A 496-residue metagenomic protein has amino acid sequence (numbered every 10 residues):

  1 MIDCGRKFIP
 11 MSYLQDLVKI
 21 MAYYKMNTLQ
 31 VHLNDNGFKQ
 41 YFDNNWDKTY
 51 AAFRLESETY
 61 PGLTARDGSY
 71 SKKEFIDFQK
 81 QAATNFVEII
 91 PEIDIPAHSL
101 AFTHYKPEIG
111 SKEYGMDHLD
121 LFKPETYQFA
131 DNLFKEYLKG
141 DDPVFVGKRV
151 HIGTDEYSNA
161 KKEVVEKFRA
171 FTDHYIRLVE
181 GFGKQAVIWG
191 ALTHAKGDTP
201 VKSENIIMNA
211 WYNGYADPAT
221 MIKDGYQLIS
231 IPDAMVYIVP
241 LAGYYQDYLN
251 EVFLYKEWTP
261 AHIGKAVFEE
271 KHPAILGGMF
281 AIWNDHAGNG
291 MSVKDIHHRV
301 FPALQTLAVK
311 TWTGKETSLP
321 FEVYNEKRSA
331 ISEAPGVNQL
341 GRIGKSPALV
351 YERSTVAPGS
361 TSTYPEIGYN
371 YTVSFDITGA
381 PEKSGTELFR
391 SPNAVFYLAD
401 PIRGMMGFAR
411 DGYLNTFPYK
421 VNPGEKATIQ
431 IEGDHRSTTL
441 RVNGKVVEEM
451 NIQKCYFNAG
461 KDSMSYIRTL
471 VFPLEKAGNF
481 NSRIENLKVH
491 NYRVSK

Functional and structural regions predicted by a protein language model:
M1-H118, E125, D131-R149, N284: Feature activates predominantly on carbohydrate-active enzymes
I2, L29-V31, I89-I93, K148-I152 (+4 more regions): Hydrophobic faces of well-ordered beta-strands that scaffold small-molecule active sites in alpha/beta enzyme cores
G5, N34-F38, D94-H98, D155-Y157 (+4 more regions): Active-site beta-loop-alpha junctions enriched in small/polar residues
P10, F38-Y41, H98-A101, A160-K162 (+4 more regions): Extracytoplasmic/secreted cell-surface and envelope-processing proteins
I20, T199-I206, N213-S354: Flexible, acidic glycine-rich loops studded with aromatic residues
N36-A52, H194-V201, E448, K454-F457: Beta-rich nucleic-acid/ligand-interaction surfaces
F102-I207, W211-Q227: Active-site neighborhood of glycoside hydrolase catalytic domains
I343-K496: Extracellular glycan-associated modules
